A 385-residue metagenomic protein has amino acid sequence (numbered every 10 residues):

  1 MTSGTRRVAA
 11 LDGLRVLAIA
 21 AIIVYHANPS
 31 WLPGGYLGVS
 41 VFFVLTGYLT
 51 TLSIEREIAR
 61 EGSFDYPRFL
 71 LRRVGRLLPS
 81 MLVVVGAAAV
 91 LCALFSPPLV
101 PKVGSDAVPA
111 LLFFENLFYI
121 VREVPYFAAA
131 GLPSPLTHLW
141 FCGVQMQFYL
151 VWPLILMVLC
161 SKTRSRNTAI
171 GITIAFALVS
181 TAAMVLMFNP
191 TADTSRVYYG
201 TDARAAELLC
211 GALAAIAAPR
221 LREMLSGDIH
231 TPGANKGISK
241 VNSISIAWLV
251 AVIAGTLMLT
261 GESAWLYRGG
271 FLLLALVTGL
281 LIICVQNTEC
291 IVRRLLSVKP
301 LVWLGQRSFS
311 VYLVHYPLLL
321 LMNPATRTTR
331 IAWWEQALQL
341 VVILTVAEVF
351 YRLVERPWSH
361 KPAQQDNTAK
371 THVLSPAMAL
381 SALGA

Functional and structural regions predicted by a protein language model:
M1-D366: Membrane-interface helix/loop caps of multi-pass membrane proteins
A369-A385: Internal/C-terminal transmembrane anchor helices
